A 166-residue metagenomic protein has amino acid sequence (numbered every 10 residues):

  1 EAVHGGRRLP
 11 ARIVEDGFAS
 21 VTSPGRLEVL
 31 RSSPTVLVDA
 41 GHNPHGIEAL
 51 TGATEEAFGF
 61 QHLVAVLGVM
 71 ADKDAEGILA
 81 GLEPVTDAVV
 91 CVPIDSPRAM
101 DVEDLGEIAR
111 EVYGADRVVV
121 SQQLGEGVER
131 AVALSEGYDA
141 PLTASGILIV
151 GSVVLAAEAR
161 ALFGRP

Functional and structural regions predicted by a protein language model:
E1-A88: Nucleotide phosphate-binding/pyrophosphate-handling subdomain across enzymes that bind or process nucleotide phosphates
T35-V36, L79-S145: C-terminal helical cap/extension that packs against the catalytic core of soluble nucleotide-cofactor enzymes
A53-T54, I108, R165-P166: Glycine-rich, phosphate-binding/catalytic loops in enzymes
M70-D72, P97-R98, L155: Glycine-rich phosphate-binding loops at beta-strand->alpha-helix junctions
G127, L155-A157: Short, active-site-adjacent cap segments at secondary-structure transitions
I149: Solvent-exposed interhelical
S152: Active-site-proximal loop/hinge segments that shape catalytic or ion-binding/gating pockets
